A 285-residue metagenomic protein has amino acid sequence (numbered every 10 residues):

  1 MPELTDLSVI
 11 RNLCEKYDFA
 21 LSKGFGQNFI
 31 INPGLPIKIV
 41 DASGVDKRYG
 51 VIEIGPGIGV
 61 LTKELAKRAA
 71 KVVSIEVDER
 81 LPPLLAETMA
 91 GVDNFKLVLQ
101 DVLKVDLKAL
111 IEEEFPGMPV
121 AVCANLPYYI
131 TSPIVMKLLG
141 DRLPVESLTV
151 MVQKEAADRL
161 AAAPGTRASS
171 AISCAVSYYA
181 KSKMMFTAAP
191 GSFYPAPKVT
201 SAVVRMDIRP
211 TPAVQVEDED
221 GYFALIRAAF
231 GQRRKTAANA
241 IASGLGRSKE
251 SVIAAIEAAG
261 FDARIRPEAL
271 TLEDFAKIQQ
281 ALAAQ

Functional and structural regions predicted by a protein language model:
M1-A224, A228, E257, E268 (+1 more regions): Catalytic cores of RNA-modifying enzymes
I208, I226-Q285: C-terminal lobe and adjacent flexible extensions of AdoMet/dcAdoMet transferase-like proteins
